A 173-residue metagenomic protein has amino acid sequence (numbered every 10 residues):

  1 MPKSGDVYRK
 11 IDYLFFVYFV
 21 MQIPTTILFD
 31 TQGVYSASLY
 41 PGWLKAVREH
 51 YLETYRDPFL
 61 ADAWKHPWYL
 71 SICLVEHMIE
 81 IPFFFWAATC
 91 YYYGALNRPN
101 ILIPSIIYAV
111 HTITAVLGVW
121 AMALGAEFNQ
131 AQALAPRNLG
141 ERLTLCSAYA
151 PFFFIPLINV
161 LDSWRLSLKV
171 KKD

Functional and structural regions predicted by a protein language model:
P2-I81: N-terminal helical submodule of small eukaryotic multi-pass membrane proteins
Q22, T26, P104-W120, A148-F152: Alpha-helical transmembrane segments of multi-pass membrane proteins
F29-Y40, T114-N129: Helix-to-loop junction signature of class
D57-W68, E127-G140: Juxtamembrane/interface segments of multi-pass membrane proteins
E80-F84, P156: Amphipathic, well-ordered alpha-helical segments in soluble domains
F84-L102, I106: Juxtamembrane helix-break-helix junctions at the cytosolic face of small multi-pass alpha-helical membrane proteins
P136-F153: Individual transmembrane alpha-helices with interfacial aromatic-anchor signatures
V160-D173: Cytosolic juxtamembrane helix at the C-terminal end of the final transmembrane segment
